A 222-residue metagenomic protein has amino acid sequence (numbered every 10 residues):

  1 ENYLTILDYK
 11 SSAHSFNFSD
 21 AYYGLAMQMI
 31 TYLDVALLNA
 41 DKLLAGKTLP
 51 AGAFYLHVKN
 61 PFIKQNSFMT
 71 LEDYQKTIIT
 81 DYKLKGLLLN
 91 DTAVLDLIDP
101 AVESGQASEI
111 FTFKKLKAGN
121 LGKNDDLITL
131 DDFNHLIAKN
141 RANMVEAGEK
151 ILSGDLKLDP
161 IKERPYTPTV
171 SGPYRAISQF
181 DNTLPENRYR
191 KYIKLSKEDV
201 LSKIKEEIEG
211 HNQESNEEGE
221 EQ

Functional and structural regions predicted by a protein language model:
E1-Q222: Structural signature of nuclease core domains in nucleic-acid processing machines
